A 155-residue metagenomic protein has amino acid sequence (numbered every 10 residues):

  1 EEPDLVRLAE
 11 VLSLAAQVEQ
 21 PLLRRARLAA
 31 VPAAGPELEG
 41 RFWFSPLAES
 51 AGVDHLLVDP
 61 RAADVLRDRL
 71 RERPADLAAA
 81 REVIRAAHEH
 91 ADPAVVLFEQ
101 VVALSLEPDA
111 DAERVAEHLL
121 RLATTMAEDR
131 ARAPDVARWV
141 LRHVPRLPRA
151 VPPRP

Functional and structural regions predicted by a protein language model:
E1, A34-P36, D109-V115: Alpha-helix capping and helix-coil boundary motifs
E2, V6-A15, Q20-R73: C-terminal boundary/linker of central alpha/beta nucleotide-binding cores
D4, A62, A79, R114-H118 (+1 more regions): Structural recognition of alpha-solenoid helical scaffolds
L47-A48, I84-R85, R138-V144: Generic preference for hydrophobic/aromatic residues in regular secondary structure cores
D59, V95-L104, P134-W139: Amphipathic alpha-helical elements of HEAT/ARM-like alpha-solenoid repeat scaffolds that form extended
E72-D129: Leucine-rich, amphipathic alpha-helical/linker segments
L120-P155: Leucine-rich, hydrophobic repeat-scaffold detector
